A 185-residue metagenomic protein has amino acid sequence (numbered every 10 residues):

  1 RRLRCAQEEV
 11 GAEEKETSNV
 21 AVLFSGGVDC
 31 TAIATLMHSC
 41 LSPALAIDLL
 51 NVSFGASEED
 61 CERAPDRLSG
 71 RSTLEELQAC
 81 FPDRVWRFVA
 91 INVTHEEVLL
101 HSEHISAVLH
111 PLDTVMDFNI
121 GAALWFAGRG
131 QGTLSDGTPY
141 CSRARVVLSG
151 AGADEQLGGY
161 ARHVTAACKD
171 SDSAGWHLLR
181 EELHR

Functional and structural regions predicted by a protein language model:
R1-R185: ATP-dependent adenylate-handling active sites, centered on carboxylate activation for C-N bond formation
